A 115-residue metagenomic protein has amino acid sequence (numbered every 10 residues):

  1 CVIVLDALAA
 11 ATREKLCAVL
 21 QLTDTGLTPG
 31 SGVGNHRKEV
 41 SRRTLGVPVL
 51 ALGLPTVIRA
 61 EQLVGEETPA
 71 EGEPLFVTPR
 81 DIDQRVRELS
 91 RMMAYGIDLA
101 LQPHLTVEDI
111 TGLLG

Functional and structural regions predicted by a protein language model:
C1-E39: Glycine-rich phosphate-binding loop
E39-S41, L45: Short amphipathic alpha-helices and their capping/turn segments at secondary-structure boundaries
L45-G115: C-terminal functional extensions of proteins
